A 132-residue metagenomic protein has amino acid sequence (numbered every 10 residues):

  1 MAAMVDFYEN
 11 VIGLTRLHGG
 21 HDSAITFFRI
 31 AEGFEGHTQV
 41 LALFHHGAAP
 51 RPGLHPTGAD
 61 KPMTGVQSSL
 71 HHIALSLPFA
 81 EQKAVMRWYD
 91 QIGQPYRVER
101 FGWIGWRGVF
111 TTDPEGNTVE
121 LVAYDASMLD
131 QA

Functional and structural regions predicted by a protein language model:
M1-G47: Core segments of cupin and vicinal oxygen chelate
M1-V5, D22, L70-L77, S127-A132: N-terminal beta-strand motif that seeds the catalytic metal site of vicinal oxygen chelate
D6, N10, K83-R87, Q91: Replace "anionic and nucleotidyl ligands
H21, A80, F101-I104: Short beta->alpha connector loops
R29, G53-W88, R107-T112, N117: Vicinal oxygen chelate
P50-H55, D130: Short acidic/His/Gly/Ser-rich catalytic and metal-binding motifs that mark active-site loops of diverse hydrolases
M86-A132: Vicinal oxygen chelate
